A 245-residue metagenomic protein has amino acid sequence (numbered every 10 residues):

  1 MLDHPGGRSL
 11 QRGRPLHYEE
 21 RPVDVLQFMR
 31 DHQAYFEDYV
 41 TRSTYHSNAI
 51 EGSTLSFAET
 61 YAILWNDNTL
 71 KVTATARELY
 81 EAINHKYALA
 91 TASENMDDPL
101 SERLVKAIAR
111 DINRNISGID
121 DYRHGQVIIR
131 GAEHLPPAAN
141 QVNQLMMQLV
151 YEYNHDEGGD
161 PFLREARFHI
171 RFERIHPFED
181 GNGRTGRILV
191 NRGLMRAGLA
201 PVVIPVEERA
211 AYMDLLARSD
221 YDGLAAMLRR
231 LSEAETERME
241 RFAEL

Functional and structural regions predicted by a protein language model:
M1-D180, R184-L245: FIC/Doc superfamily catalytic core
